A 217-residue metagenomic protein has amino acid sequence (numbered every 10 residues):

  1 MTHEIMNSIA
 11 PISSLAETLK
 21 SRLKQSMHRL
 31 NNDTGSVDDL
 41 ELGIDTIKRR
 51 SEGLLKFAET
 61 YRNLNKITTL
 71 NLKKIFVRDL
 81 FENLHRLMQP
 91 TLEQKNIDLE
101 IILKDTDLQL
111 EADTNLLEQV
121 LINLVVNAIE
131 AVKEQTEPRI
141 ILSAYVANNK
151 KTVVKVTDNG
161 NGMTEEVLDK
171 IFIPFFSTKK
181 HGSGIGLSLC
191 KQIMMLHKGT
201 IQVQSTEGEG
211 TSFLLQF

Functional and structural regions predicted by a protein language model:
E4-E52: Histidine phosphotransfer helical core of two-component systems
V37-I44, K48, N71-H85: A conserved beta-strand-to-alpha-helix junction within the catalytic ATP-binding
I67-L70, Q109-A112, T178: Conserved micro-motifs of the catalytic ATP-binding
N71-K74, E93, D98-L108: Conserved catalytic submotifs in the C-terminal HATPase_c
V77, G162-K170: Short helix N-cap motif at coil->helix boundaries in the Bergerat
E137-K150: Short beta-strand/loop element within the Bergerat-fold HATPase_c
